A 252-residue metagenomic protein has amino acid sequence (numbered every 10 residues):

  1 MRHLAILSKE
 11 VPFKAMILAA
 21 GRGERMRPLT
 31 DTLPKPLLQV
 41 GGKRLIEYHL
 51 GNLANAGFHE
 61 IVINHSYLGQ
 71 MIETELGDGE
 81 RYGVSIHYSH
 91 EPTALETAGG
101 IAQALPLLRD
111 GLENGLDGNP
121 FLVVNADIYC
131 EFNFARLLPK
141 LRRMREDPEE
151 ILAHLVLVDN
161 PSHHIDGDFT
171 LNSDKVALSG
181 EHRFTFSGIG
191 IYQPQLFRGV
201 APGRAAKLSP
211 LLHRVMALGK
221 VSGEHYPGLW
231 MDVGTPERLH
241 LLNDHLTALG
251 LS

Functional and structural regions predicted by a protein language model:
M1-I17, K43-N125, F134-R136, P202-G203 (+1 more regions): Conserved N-terminal catalytic core of the sugar/cofactor nucleotidyltransferase
F13-L29, L38: A phosphate-binding catalytic loop at a beta-strand-loop-alpha-helix junction that coordinates phosphoryl groups
R22, A126-I128: Active-site metal-binding loops of divalent metal-dependent hydrolases
T32-L45: Short catalytic helix/loop segments, enriched in acidic residues and glycine and frequently bearing histidine
P36, S85-H87, L152, K220-S222: Conserved beta-strand segments of alpha/beta enzyme cores
Y67, H154-D168: Short beta-strand-to-loop element that shapes/binds the nucleotide-sugar donor at the catalytic cleft/hinge
E113, L122, Y129, N133-D147 (+2 more regions): Catalytic-core segments of class I nucleotidyltransferases/pyrophosphorylases that form NMP-activated intermediates
